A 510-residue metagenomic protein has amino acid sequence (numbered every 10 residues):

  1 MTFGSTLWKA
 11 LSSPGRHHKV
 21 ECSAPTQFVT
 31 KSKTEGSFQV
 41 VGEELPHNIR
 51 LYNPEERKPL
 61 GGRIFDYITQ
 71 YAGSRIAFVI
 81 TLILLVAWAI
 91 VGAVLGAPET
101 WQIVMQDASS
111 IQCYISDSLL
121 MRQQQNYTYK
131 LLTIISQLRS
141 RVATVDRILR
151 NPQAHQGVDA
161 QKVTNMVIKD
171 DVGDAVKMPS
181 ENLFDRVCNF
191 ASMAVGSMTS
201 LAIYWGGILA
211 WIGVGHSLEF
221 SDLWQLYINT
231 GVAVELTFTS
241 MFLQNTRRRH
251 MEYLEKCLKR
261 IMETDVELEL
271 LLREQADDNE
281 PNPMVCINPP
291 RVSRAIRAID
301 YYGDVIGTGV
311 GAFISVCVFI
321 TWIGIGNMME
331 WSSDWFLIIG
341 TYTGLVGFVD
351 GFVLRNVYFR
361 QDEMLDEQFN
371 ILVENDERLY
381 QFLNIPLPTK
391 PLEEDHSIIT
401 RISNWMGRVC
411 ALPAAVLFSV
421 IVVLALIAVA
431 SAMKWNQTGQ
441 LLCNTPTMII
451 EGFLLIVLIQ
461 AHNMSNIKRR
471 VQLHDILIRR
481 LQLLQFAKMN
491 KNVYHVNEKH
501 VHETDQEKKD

Functional and structural regions predicted by a protein language model:
M1-V41: Intrinsic-disorder signature of long, low-complexity extramembrane regions of polytopic membrane transport proteins
E44-F65, D174-C188, C286-A298, E394-R401: Cytosolic juxtamembrane N-terminal segments of multi-pass membrane proteins
D66-A87, S180-H216, V292-M328, I399-M433: Transmembrane alpha-helical segments and their cytosolic interface motifs in multi-pass membrane proteins
I90-V104, G215-Y227, G326-I338, A430-C443: Membrane-interfacial hairpin junctions
I103-D117, L226-S240, L337-G351, L441-L455: Small-residue-enriched core segments of transmembrane alpha-helices in multipass membrane transport and channel
D117-Q137, S240-R260, F348-I371, L455-H474: Inner-leaflet juxtamembrane helices
M121, Q125, Q244, R248 (+7 more regions): Transmembrane helical hairpin unit
L132-A175, E255-V292, D366-T400, R470-K509: Solvent-exposed, non-transmembrane helices and loops of integral membrane proteins
